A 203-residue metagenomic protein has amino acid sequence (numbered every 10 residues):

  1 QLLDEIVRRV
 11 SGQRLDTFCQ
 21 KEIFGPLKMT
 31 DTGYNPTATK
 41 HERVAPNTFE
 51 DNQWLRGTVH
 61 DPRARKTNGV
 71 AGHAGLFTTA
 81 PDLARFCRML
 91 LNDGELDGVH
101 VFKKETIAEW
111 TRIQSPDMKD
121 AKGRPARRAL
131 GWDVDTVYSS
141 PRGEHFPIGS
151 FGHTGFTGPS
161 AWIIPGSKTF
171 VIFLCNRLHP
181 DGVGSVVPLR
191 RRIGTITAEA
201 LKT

Functional and structural regions predicted by a protein language model:
Q1-G149: Short, surface-exposed loop or secondary-structure junction motifs that flank catalytic or metal-binding residues
G57, G155-G158: Glycine-centered small-residue hotspots that permit tight backbone geometry or close packing
A80, P165, N176: Residues immediately flanking
Y138-S140, S167-T169, L178-H179: Residues that cap or initiate secondary-structure elements
S150, T157-F170: Short, surface-exposed beta-strand/loop micro-motifs that present aromatic residues
T154, L174-L178: Short beta->alpha transition motifs characteristic of CBS
L178-T203: Generic C-terminus detector
